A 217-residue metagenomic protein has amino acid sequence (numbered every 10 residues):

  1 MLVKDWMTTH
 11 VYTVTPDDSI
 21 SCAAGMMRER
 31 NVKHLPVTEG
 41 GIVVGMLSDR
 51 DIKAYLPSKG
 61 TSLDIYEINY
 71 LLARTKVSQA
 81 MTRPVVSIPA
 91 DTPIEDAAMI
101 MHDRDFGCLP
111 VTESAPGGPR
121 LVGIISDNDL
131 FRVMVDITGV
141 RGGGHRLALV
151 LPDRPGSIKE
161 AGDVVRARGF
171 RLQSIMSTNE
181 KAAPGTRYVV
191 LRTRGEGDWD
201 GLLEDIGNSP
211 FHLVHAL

Functional and structural regions predicted by a protein language model:
M1-H10, D49-V86, P93, A98-D105 (+4 more regions): Tandem CBS (Bateman) regulatory domains
L2-I52, L56-S58: Basic, Lys/Arg-rich alpha-helical nucleic-acid-recognition elements, primarily the DNA-binding modules of transcription
P16-D18, I88-T92, T112-E113: Glycine-rich beta-to-alpha transition loops that act as phosphate-gripper elements at the mouths of alpha/beta enzyme
M27, L35-D51, M101, L109-N128: A glycine-centered beta-loop-beta connector
V32, F170, F211: Short phosphate-binding/catalytic loops that engage adenosine nucleotides
P184-L217: Long hydrophobic alpha-helical segments typical of transmembrane helices together with their membrane-interfacial
